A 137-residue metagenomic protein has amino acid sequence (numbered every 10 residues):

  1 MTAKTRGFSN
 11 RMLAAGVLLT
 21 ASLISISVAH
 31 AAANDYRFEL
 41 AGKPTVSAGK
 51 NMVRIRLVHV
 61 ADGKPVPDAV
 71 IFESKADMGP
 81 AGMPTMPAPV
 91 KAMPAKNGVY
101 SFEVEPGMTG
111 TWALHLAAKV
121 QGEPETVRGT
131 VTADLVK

Functional and structural regions predicted by a protein language model:
M1, S25, G110: Extended interaction regions within the primary functional domain
T2-V17: Bacterial N-terminal signal peptides that target proteins for export
T5, I24, A81-M83: A general, composition-driven signal for non-globular sequence regions
A21-A29: C-terminal segment of classical bacterial N-terminal signal peptides
A31-K137: Contiguous segments within soluble domain cores/interaction surfaces
